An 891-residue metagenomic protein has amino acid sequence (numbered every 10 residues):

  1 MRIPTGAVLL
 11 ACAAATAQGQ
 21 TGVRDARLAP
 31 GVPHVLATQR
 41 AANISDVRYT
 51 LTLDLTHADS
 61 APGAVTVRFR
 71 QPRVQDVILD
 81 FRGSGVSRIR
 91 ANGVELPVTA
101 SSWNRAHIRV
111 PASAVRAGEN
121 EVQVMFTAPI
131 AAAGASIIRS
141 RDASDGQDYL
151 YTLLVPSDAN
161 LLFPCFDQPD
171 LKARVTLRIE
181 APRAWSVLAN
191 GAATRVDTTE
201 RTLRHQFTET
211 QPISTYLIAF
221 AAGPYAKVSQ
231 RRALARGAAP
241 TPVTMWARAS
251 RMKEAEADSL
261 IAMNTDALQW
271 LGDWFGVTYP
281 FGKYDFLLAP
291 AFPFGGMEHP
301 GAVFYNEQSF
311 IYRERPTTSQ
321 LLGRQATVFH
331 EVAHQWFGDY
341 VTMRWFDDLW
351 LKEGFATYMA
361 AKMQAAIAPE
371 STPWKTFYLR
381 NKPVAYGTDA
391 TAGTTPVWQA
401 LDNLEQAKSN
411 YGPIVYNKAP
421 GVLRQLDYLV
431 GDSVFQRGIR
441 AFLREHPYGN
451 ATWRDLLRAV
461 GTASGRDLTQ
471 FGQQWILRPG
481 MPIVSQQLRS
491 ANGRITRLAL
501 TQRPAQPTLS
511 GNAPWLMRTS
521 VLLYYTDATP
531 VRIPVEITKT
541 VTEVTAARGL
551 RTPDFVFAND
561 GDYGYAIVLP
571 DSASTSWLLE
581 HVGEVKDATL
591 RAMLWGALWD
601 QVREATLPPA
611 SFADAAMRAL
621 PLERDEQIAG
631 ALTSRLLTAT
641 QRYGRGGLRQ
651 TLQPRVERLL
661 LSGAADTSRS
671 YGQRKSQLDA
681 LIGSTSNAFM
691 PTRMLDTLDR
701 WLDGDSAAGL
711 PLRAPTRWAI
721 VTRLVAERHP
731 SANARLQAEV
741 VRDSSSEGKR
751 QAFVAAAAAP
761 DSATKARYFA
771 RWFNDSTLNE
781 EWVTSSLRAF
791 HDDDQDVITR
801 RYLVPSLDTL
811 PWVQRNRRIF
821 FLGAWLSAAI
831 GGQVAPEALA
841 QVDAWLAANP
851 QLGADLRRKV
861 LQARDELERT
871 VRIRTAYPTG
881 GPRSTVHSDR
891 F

Functional and structural regions predicted by a protein language model:
G6-A15: Bacterial N-terminal signal peptides
Q18-P62, S144-Y149, P169, T469-Q470: N-terminal, polar/Ser/Thr-rich
R27-A29, P33-V35, M125-A235, A513 (+2 more regions): Extended, low-hydrophobicity, Ser/Thr/Pro/Gly-biased non-transmembrane segments
A64-G83, T176-P182, R454, T501-L522: Surface-exposed beta-strand/loop patches in extracellular or lumenal glycoproteins
V77, F81-A143, V541-T552: A surface-exposed beta-strand-loop module
G85-N92, L468-T469, P479-N559: Beta-strand-rich binding/interaction modules
F207, A238, T244-S510, T638-A639 (+4 more regions): Hydrophobic alpha-helical and helix-loop surface patches within well-folded domains that function as non-catalytic
I495, G511-A513, T526, I533 (+1 more regions): Long, ordered, helix-rich scaffold segments
